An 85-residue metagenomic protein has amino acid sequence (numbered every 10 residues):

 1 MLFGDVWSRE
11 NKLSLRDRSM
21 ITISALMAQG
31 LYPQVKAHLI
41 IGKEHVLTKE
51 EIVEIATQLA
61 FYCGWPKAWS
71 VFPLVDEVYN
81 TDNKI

Functional and structural regions predicted by a protein language model:
M1-L15, I40, E44, K67-I85: Acidic, glycine/proline-rich low-complexity segments that act as flexible tails and inter-domain linkers
E10-N11, A25-A28: Short, surface-exposed loop/turn motifs that are enriched in glycine and acidic residues and include a nearby proline
S14, T48-E51: Helix N-cap / loop-to-helix initiation motif
D17-L26, I55-L59: Short, structured motif recognition centered on aromatic/hydrophobic residues
A28-Q29, V46, A60: Generic helix-packing signal
Q29-K36, W69: Short helix-capping/linker segments at secondary-structure and domain boundaries
P33-K49: Mid-chain, well-packed structural core segment of small domains
Q58-A60, W65-W69: Substrate/cofactor-recognition hotspot
